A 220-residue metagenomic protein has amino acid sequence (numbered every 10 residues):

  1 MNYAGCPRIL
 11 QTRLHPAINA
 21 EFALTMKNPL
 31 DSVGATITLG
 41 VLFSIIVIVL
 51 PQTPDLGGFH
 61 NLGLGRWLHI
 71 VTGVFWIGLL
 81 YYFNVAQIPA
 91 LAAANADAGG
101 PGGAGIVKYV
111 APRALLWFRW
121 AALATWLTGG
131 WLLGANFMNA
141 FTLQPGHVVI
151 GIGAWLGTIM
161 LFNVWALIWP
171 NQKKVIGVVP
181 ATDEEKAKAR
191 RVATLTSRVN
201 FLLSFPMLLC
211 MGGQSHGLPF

Functional and structural regions predicted by a protein language model:
C6-T25: Short, Lys/Arg-enriched N-terminal segments with co-localized hydrophobic residues within the first ~10-30 amino acids
F22-F220: Polytopic transmembrane helical bundles with strong interfacial aromatic enrichment
